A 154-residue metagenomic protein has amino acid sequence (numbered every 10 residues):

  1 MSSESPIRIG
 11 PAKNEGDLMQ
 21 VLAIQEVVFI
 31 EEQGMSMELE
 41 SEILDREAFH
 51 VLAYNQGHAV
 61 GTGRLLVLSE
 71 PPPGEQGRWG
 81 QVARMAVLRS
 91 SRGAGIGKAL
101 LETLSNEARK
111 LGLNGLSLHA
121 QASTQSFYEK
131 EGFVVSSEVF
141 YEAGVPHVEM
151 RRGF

Functional and structural regions predicted by a protein language model:
M1-E15: Conserved N-terminal entry element of GNAT/NAT acetyltransferase domains
A23-M37: Helix-loop element at the rim of GNAT/NAT acetyltransferase active sites that forms part of the acceptor-substrate
S41-D45: Short loop/turn motifs at secondary-structure junctions and domain boundaries
L52, H58-E70, Q81-A86: Conserved beta-strand in the GNAT
L68-V82, R92, E142-G144: A conserved beta-turn-beta hairpin within the catalytic core of GNAT-like acetyltransferases that forms part
V87, G93-N106: Conserved acetyl-CoA-binding loop-helix of GNAT-fold acetyltransferases
L101, A108-Q121: Conserved GNAT acetyl-CoA-binding A-motif
S117-H119, E129, V134-R151: Conserved catalytic-core motifs of GNAT/GCN5-like acyltransferases
